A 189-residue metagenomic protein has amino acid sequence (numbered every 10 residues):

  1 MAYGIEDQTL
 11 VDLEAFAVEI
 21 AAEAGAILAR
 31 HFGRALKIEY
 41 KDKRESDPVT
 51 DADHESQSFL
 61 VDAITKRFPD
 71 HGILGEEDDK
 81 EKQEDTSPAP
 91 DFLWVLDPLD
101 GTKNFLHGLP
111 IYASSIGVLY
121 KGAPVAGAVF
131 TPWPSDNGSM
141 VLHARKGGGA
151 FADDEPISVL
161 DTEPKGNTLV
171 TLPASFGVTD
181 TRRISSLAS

Functional and structural regions predicted by a protein language model:
M1-L99: N-terminal subdomain of lithium-sensitive/metallo-dependent phosphomonoesterases centered on the IMPase/IPPase/PAP
A26, Y112, G148: Glycine-centered loop/turn positions within well-structured domains that cap or flank conserved ligand/cofactor-binding
P48, F92-V95, A113-S115, A126 (+1 more regions): Conserved beta-strand and immediately adjacent loop positions that scaffold enzyme active sites
T86-S87, L106-P110: Short glycine/proline-enriched turns and hinge-like loops at secondary-structure junctions
P90, P110-Y112, T168: Residues at beta-strand starts and edge strands
I116-S189: Acidic beta-strand-loop-alpha-helix segment within the catalytic core of divalent metal-dependent phosphate-processing
